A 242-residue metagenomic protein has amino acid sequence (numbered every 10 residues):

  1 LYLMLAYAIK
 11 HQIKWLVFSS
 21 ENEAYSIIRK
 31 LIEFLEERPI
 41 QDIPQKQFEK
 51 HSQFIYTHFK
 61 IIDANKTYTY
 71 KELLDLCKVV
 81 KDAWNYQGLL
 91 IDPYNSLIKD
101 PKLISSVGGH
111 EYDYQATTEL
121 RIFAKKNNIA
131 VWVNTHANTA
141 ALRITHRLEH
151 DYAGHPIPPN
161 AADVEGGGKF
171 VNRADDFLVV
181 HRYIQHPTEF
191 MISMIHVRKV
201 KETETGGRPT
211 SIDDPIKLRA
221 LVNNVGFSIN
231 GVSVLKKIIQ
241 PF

Functional and structural regions predicted by a protein language model:
L1-L5: Motif I (Walker A/P-loop) of helicase-class P-loop NTPases
H11-V107, Q115: Conserved inter-motif catalytic segment of the P-loop NTP-binding fold
V17, L90-I91, I129-H136: Structural recognition of the conserved hydrophobic beta-strand(s) that form the central parallel beta-sheet of P-loop
S20, H136, R182: Cofactor-binding loop segments of dinucleotide-utilizing enzymes, especially the Rossmann-like FAD- and NAD(P)+-binding
A24, D113-T117, D163, G167: Amphipathic alpha-helical segments in well-structured domains
Y70-Y86, I122-N127, T139-F242: C-terminal regions of RecA-like/P-loop NTPase motor modules
S96, N138-T139: Signature of the SF2 helicase/ATPase Hel1-core->accessory helical subdomain module
I104-L120, A130-V131, E189-I192, V197: A short alpha/beta connector and helix-capping loop motif
